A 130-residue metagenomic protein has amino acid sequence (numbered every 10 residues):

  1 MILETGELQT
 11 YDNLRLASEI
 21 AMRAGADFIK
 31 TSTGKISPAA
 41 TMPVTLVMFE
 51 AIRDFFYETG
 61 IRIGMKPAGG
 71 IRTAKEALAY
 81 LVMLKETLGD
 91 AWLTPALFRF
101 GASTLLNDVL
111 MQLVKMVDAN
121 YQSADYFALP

Functional and structural regions predicted by a protein language model:
I2-K66, R72-F100, M111-P130: Alpha/beta enzyme core
S103-N107: Short, flexible loop segments at boundaries between secondary-structure elements
